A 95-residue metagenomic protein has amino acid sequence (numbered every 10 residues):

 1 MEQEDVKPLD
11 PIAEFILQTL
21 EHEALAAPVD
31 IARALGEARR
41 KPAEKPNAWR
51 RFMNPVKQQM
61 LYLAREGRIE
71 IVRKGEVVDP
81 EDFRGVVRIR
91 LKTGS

Functional and structural regions predicted by a protein language model:
E2-V6, T93-S95: Long, charged, low-complexity intrinsically disordered regions
D5-V29: Positively charged, polyanion-binding regions of nucleic-acid-associated proteins
L20-A24, A32-A43: Structural recognition of short helix-loop-helix hairpins that underlie histone-fold modules
D30, R73-G75: A general secondary-structure junction signal
G36-Q58: Short, positively charged loop/turn segments that connect secondary-structure elements
Y62: Alpha-helical DNA-recognition elements
R65-R73: A short, conserved structural fragment
G75-S95: Short, cationic-aromatic polyanion-contact patches
